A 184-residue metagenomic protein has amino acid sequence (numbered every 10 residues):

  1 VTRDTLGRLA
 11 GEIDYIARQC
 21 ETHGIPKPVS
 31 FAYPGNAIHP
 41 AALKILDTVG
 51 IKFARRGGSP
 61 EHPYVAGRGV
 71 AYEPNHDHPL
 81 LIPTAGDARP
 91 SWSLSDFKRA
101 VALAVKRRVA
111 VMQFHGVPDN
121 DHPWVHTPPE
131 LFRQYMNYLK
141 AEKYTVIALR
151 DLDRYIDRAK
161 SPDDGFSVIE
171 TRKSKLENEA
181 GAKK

Functional and structural regions predicted by a protein language model:
T2-K98, L131: Catalytic domains of cell-wall/extracellular-matrix polysaccharide-remodeling enzymes, centered on de-N-acetylation
E21-H23, D47, K52-G67, A104-V105 (+1 more regions): C-terminal domain-boundary segment and adjacent tail
A32, V111-Q113: Structural motif
R99-L103: Short, surface-exposed beta-strand/loop micro-motifs that present aromatic residues
R108: C-terminal anion-handling pockets and recognition modules
